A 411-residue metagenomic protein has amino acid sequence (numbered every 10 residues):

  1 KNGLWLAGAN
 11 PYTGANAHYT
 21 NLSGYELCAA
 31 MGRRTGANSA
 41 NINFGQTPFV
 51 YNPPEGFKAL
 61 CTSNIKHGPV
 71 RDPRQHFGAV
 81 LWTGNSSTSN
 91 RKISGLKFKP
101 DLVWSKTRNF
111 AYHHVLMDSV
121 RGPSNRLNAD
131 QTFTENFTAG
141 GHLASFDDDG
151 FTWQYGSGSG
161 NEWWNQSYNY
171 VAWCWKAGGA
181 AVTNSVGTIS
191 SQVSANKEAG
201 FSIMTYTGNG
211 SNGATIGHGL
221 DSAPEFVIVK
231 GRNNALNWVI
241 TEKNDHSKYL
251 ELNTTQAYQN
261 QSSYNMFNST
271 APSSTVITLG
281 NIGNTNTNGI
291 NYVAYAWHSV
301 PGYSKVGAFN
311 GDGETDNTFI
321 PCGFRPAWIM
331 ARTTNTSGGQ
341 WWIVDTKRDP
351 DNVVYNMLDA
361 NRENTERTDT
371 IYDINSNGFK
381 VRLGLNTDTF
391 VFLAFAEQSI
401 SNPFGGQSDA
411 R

Functional and structural regions predicted by a protein language model:
K1-R411: Surface-exposed molecular-recognition determinants
